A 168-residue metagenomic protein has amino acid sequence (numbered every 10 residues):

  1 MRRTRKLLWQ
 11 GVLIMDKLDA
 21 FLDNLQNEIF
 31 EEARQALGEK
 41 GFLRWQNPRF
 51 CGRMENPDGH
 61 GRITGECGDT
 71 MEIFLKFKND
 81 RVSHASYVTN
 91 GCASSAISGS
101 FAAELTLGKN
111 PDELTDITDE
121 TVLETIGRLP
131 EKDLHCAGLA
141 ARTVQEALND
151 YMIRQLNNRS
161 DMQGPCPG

Functional and structural regions predicted by a protein language model:
R2-G52, H60, K109-E113, I117-G168: C-terminal binding/interaction regions
L43, N47-N79, S86: Structured beta-strand/loop patches that form or line metal/cofactor-binding pockets in enzymes
E55, S94, P111: Short, flexible micro-motifs
F77-Y87, E120-T125: Glycine/charged-rich beta-loop-alpha catalytic/anionic-binding loops adjacent to active sites
T89-S98, C136: Short, thiol/selenol-centered motifs that function as redox-active sites or metal-ligating centers
I97-E113: Iron-sulfur (Fe-S) cluster-binding segments and ferredoxin-like electron-carrier domains, especially [2Fe-2S]
